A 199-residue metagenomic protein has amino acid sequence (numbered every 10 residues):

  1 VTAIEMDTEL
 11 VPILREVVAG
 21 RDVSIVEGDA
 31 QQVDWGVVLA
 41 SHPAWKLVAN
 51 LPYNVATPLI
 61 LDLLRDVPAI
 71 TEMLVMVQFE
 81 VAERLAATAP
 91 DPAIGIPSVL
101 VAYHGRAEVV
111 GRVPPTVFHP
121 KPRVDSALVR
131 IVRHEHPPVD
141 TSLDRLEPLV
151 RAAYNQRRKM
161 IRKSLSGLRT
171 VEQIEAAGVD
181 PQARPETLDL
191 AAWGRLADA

Functional and structural regions predicted by a protein language model:
V1-L149, R195: Catalytic cores of RNA-modifying enzymes
Q31-Q32, Q78, Q156, Q173 (+1 more regions): Residue-identity detector for glutamine
V37, S166, E175, G194 (+1 more regions): SAM-dependent transferase fold signal centered on methyltransferase-like domains, encompassing both Class I
L47, P185-L188: Phosphate-binding beta-loop-alpha motif at adenosine-nucleotide cofactor sites
M73, Q182-R184: Residue-level marker of motif borders
T88, L100, L149, A153 (+3 more regions): Residues that form generic nucleotide/phosphate-binding pockets
V124-A127, I131-R133, P138-E172, D180 (+1 more regions): An accessory alpha-helical subdomain
